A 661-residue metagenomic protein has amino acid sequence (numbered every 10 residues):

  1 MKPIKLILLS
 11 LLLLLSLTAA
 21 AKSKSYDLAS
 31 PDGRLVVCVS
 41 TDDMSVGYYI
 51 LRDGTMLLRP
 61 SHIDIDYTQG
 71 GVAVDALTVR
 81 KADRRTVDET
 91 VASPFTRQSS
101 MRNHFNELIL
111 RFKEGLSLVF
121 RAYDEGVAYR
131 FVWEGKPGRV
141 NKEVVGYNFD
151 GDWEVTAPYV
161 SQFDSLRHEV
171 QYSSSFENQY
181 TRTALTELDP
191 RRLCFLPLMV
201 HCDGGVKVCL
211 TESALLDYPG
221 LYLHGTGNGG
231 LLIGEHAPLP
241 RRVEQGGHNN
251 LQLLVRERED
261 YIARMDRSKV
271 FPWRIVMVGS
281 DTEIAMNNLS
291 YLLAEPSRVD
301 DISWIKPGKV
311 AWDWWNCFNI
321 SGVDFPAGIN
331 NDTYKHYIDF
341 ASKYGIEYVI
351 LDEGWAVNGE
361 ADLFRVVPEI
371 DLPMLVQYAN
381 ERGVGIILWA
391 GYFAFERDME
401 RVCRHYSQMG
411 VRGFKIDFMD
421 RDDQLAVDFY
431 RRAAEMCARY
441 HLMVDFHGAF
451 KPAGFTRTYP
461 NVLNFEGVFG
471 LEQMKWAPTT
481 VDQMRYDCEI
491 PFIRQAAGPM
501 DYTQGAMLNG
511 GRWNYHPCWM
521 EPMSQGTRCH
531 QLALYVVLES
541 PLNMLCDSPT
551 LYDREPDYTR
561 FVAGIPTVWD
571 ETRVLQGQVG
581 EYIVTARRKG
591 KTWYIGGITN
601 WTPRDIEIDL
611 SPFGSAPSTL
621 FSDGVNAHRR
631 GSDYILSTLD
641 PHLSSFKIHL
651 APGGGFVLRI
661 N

Functional and structural regions predicted by a protein language model:
M1-L8: Bacterial N-terminal signal peptides that target proteins for export
L12-A20: Hydrophobic h-region of N-terminal signal peptides that target proteins for export in Gram-negative bacteria
K24-L292: N-terminal accessory beta-strand-rich subdomains and adjacent acidic, glycine-rich linkers that precede catalytic cores
I262-F340, Y344: An acidic-aromatic substrate-binding cleft motif
D352-T527: Aromatic- and carboxylate-enriched substrate-binding clefts and catalytic-loop regions of carbohydrate-active enzymes
D547-Y594, N626-D633: Glycan-recognition and catalytic regions of carbohydrate-active enzymes
Q578-G614, F656-R659: Carbohydrate-binding surface patches
S637-N661: C-terminal beta-strand-rich structural cap/linker in extracellular carbohydrate-active enzymes
